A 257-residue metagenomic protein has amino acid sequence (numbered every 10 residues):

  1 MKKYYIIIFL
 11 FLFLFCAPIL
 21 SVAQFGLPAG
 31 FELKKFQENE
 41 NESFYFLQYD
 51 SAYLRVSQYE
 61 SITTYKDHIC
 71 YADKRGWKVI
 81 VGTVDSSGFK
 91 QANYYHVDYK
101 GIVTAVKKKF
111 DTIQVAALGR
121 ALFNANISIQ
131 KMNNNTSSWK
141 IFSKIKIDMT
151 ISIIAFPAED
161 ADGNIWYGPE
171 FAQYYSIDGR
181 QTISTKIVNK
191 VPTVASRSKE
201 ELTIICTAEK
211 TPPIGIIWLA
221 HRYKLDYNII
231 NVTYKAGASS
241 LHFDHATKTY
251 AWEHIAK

Functional and structural regions predicted by a protein language model:
M1-A29: Bacterial Sec-dependent N-terminal signal peptides
V22-K100: N-terminal leader/presequence regions that precede the main folded/catalytic core
E32-E60, K108-K140, A208-I214: Short, non-transmembrane alpha-helical segments in secretory-pathway proteins
S61-S87, I127-P169: Exposed beta-strand-loop-beta-strand "reactive/processing" segments of non-cytosolic proteins
G82-S128: Hydrophobic alpha-helical segments and helix pairs
I154, E159-A195: Short helix-loop boundary/capping segments
R180-I217: Short HxH-centered metal-ligating active-site micro-motif
P212, I216-K257: Hydrophilic extracytoplasmic domains
